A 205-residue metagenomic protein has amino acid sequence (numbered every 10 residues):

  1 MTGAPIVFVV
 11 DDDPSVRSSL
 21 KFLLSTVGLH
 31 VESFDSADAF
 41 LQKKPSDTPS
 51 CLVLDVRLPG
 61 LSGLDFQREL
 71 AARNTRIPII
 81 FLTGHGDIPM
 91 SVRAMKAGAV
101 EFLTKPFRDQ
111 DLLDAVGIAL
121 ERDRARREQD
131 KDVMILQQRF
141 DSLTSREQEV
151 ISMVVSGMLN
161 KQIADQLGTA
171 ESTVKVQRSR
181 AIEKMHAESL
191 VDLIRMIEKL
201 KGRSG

Functional and structural regions predicted by a protein language model:
G3-V16, L20-L24, A37, L52: Conserved acidic segment of CheY-like receiver
S33-C51: Acidic, metal-coordinating helix/loop segments flanking the phosphotransfer/catalytic sites of two-component signaling
D35-S36, S62-D65: Acidic catalytic/metal-coordinating carboxylates
Q42, L64-R76, R93: Short amphipathic alpha-helix used as the core "switch/output" element in two-component signaling
D55, T83: Active-site residues of response regulator receiver
D87-P89, L103, F107-G117, Q166: C-terminal output helix
I182-G205: Basic, Lys/Arg-enriched C-terminal extension of HTH/homeodomain DNA-binding domains
